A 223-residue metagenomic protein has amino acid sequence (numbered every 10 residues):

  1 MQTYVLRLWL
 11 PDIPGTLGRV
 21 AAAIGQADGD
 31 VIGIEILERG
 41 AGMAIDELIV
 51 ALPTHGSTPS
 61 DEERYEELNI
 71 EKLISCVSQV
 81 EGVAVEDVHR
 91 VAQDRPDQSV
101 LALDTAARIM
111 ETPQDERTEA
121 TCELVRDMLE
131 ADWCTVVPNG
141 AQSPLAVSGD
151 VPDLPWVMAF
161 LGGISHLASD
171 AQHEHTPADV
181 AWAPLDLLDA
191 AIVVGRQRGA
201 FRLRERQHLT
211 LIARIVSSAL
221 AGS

Functional and structural regions predicted by a protein language model:
M1-I109: A conserved regulatory-domain signal marking ACT and ACT-like small-molecule sensing domains and adjacent regulatory
T54-G56, Q197-A200: A generic structural motif
S60, R117, M128, P152-W156: Non-catalytic interface/linker regions that flank or bridge core catalytic/transmembrane domains
L101-I109, P113-P138: Amphipathic alpha-helical coiled-coil segments that mediate homodimerization and allosteric signal transmission
W133-R196: GAF sensory domains
R202-S217: Amphipathic alpha-helical "output/dimerization" segments
L220-S223: Short alpha-helical interdomain "coupling" segment at the junction between an upstream regulatory sensor module
